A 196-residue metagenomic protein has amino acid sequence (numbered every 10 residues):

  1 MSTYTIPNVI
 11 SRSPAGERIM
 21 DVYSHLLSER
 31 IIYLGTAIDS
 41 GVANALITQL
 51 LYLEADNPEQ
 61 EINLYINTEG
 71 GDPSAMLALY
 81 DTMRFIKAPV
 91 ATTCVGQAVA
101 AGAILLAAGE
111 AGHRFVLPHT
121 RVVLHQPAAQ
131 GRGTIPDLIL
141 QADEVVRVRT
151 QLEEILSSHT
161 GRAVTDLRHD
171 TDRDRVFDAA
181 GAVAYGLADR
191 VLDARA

Functional and structural regions predicted by a protein language model:
M1-A196: Terminal-region recognition feature
